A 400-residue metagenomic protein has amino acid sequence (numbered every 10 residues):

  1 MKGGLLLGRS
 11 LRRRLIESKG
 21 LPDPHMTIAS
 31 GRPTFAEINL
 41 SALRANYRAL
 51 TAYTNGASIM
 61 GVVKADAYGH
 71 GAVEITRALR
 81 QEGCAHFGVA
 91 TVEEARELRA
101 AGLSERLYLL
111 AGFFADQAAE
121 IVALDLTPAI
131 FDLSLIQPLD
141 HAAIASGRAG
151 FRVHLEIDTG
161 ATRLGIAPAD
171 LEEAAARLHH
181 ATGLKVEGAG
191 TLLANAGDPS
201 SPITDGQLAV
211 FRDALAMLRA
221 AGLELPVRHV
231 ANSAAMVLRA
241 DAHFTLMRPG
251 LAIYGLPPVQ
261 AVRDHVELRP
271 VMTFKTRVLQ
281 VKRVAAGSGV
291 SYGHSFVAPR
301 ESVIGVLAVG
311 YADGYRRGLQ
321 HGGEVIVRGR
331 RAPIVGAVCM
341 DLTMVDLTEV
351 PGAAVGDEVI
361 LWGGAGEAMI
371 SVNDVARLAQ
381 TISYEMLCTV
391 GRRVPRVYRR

Functional and structural regions predicted by a protein language model:
M1, I16-S18, A45, V63 (+1 more regions): Generic cytosolic/nucleocytoplasmic N-terminal low-complexity/intrinsically disordered segments
M1-D23: N-terminal amphipathic/basic-hydrophobic helices that include classical n-h-c signal peptides and signal-anchor
G3-G4, R14, A85, A149 (+3 more regions): Short non-domain terminal segments
G20-R44, R48, A52, S58 (+6 more regions): Active-site anion/phosphate-binding pocket segments in diverse small-molecule metabolic enzymes
T27-S30, T34-R44, A52-H229: Active-site-proximal beta-alpha core segment in soluble small-molecule metabolic enzymes
